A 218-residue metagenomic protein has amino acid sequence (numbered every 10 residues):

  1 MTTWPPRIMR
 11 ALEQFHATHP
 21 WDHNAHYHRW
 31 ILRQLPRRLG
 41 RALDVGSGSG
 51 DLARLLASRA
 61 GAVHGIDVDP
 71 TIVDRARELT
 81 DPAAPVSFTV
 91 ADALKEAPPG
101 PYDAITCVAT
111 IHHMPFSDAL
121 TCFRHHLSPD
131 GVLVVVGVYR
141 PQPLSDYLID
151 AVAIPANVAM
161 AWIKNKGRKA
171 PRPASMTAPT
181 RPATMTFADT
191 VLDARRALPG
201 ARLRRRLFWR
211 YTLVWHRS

Functional and structural regions predicted by a protein language model:
D22-G40: Conserved alpha-helix/loop element of class I SAM-dependent methyltransferases that forms part of the SAM/SAH-binding
G40-G46: Conserved class I S-adenosyl-L-methionine
S49-D51, L55-K95: Class I SAM-dependent methyltransferase SAM/SAH-binding core
T106: A conserved beta-strand element that flanks and buttresses the S-adenosyl-L-methionine
M114-F123: A short, conserved alpha-helix within the catalytic core of class I
D130-G137: Conserved beta-strand signature within the Rossmann-like core of class I S-adenosyl-L-methionine
Y139-D193: C-terminal alpha-helical "lid/dimerization" subdomain adjacent to the S-adenosyl-L-methionine
T180-S218: Conserved Class I S-adenosyl-L-methionine
